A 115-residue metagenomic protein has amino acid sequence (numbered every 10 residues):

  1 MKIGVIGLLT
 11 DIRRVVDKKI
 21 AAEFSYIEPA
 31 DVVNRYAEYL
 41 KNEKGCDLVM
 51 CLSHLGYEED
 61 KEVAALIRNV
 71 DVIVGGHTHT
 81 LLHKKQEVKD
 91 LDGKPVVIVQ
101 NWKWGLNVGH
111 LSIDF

Functional and structural regions predicted by a protein language model:
M1-F115: Acidic, metal/ion-coordinating pockets
